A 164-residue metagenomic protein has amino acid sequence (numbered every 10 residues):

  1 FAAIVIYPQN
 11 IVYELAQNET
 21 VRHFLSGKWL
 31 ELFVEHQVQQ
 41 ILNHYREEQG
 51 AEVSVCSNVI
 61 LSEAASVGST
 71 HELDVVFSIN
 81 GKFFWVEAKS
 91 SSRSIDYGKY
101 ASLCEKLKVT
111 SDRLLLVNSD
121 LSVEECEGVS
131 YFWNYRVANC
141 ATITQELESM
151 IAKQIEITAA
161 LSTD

Functional and structural regions predicted by a protein language model:
F1-D164: Intrinsically disordered, low-complexity Ser/Thr/Pro/Gly-rich regulatory segments
